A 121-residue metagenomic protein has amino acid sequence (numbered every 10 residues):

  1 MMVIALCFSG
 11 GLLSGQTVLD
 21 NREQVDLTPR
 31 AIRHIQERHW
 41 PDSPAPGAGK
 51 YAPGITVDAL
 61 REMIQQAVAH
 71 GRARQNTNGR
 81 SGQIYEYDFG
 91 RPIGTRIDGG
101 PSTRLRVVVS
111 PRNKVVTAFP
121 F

Functional and structural regions predicted by a protein language model:
M1-M2, M63: Detector for methionine-enriched segments
M2-S9: Bacterial N-terminal signal peptides
L13-G15: Boundary at the C-terminal end of the N-terminal hydrophobic targeting segment
V18-F121: Functional cores of ribonucleases/endoribonucleases
